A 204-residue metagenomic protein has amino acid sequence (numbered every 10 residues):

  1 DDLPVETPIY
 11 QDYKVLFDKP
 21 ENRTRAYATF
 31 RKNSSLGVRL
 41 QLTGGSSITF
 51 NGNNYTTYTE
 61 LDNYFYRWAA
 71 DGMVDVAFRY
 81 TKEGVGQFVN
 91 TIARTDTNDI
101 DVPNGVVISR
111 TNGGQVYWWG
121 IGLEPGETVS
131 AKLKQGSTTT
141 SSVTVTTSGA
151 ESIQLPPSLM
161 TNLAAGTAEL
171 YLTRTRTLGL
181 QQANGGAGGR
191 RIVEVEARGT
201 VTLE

Functional and structural regions predicted by a protein language model:
D1-V89, T144, E151-I153, S158-E204: Ser/Thr/Pro- and often Gln-rich low-complexity regulatory segments of eukaryotic transcriptional regulators
Y13-K14, T91-S109, G199, L203-E204: Pro/Thr/Ser/Gly-rich low-complexity, intrinsically disordered linker/stalk tracts
T81-E83, A93-T95, Q135-S137: Generic detector of short, locally flexible boundary/turn motifs and exposed helical patches
N98-L159: Short helix-loop boundary/capping segments
